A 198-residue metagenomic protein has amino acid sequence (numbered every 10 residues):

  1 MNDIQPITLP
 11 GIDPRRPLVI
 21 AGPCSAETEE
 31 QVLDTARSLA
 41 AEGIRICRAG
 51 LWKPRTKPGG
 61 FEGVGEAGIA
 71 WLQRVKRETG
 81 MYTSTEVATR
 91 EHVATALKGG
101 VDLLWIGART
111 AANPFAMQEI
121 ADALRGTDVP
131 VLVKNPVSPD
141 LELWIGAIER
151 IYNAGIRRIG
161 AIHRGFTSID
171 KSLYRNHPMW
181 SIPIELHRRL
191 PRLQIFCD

Functional and structural regions predicted by a protein language model:
M1-I20: N-terminal amphipathic alpha-helix/helix-capping segment at the start of soluble metabolic enzymes
I12, A116-C197: Catalytic alpha/beta core domains of metabolic enzymes, predominantly
P14-L18, G43-R45, R77-T83, G100-D102 (+3 more regions): Short, well-ordered coil/turn segments that N-cap beta-strands
P17-D34, K57-E62, M81-V87, G107-A108 (+2 more regions): Active-site mouth loops of central-metabolism enzymes
G22, L39, C47, A96 (+2 more regions): Conserved, mostly hydrophobic/aromatic
T28-R37, R90-G100, D140-A147: Catalytic cores of alpha/beta
R48-A67: Glycine-rich, proline-tolerant flexible connector loops at the mouths of alpha/beta enzymes
E62-V64, G80-V93, D102-M117, V129-L141 (+1 more regions): Catalytic beta/alpha-barrel core
